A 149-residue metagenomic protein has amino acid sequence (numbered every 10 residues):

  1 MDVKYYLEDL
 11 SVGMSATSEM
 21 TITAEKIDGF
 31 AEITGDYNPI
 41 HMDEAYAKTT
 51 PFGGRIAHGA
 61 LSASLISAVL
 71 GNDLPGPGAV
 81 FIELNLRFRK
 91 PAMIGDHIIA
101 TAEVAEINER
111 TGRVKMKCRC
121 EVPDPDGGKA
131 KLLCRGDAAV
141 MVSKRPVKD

Functional and structural regions predicted by a protein language model:
M1-A79, V147-D149: Hot-dog-fold acyl-thioester-processing enzymes
D2-V12, A92-D149: HotDog/MaoC-like acyl-thioester-processing domains
Y5, P51, F81-E83, R87-R89 (+1 more regions): A structural connector/turn signal
T17, F81-E83, K115, R135: Hydrophobic residues on conserved beta-strands that form the core of alpha/beta folds
E19-T21, R87, A139-M141: Generic structural detector for well-ordered beta-strands
E44-K48, L84, F88, C120: Residue-level signal for alpha-helical context at structural boundaries
N72-A100: Mid-chain, well-packed structural core segment of small domains
